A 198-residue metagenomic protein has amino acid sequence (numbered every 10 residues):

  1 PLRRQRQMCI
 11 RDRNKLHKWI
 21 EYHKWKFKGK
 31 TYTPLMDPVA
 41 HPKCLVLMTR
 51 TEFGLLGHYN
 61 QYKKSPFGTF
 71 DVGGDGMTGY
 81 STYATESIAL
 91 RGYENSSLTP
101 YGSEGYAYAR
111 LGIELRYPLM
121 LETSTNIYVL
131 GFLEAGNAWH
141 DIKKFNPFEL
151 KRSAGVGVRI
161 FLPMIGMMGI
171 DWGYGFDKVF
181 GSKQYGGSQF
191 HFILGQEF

Functional and structural regions predicted by a protein language model:
R4-Q7, R11-L119, S124, G131-F132 (+3 more regions): C-terminal outer-membrane beta-barrel translocator/porin domains of Gram-negative envelope proteins and their
T51, I127-A138, P147-K151, G173-F176: Active/binding-pocket-proximal capping segment
G74-E86, K143-F198: C-terminal beta-signal and terminal closure region of outer-membrane beta-barrel proteins
